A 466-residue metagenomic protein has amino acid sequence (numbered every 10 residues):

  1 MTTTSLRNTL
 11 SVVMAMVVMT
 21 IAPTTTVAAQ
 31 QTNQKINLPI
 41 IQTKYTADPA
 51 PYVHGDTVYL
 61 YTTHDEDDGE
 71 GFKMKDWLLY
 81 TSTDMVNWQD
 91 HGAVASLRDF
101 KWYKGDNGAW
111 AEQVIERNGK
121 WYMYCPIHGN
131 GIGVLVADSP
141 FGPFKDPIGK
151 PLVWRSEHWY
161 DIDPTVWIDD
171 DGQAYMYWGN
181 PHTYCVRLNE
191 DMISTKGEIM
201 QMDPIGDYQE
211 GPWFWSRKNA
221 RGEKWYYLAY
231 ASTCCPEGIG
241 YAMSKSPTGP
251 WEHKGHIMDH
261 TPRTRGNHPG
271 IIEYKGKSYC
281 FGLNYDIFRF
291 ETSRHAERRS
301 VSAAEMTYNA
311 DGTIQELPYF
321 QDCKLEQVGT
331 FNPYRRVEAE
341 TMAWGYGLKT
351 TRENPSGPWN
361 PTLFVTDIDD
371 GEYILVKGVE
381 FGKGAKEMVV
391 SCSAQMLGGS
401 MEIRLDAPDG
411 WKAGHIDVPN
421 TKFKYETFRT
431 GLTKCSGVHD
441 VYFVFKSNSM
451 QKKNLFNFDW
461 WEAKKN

Functional and structural regions predicted by a protein language model:
M1-L6: N-terminal secretory signal peptides that target proteins for export/translocation
T9-L10, S356: Residue-level detector of intrinsically disordered/flexible regions characterized by low predicted structural confidence
S11-A22: Bacterial N-terminal signal peptides
T24-A28: Sec/Tat signal peptide C-region and signal peptidase I cleavage site
A29-N466: Carbohydrate-active catalytic/glycan-binding domains of CAZyme proteins, especially the secreted or lumenal ectodomains
